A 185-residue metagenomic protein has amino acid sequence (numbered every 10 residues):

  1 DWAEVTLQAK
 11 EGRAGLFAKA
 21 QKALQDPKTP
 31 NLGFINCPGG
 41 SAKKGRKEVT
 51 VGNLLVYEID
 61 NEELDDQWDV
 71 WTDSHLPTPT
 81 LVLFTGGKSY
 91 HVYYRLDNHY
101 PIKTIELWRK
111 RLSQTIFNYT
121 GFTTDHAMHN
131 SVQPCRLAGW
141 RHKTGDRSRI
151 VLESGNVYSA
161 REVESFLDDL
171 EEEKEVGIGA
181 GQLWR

Functional and structural regions predicted by a protein language model:
D1-Y90, R95-R111, I178-W184: Signature for HUH/AEP ssDNA processing cores
L16, G139, I150-L152: Sequence-pattern detector for short linear motifs and compositional/periodic biases rather than a specific fold
P27, R149, S154-G155, E171-G177 (+1 more regions): Short, flexible coil/linker elements and helix-boundary hinge sites characteristic of intrinsically disordered
G40, T124-D125, N130, S159-E162: Poly-acidic low-complexity segments
D66-H75, L96-F122, G145-D168: Helical (often loop-to-helix) elements that flank the catalytic cores of nucleotide-handling enzymes
Q114-R147, D168-I178: Flexible helix-coil linker/hinge segments at domain or subdomain boundaries
